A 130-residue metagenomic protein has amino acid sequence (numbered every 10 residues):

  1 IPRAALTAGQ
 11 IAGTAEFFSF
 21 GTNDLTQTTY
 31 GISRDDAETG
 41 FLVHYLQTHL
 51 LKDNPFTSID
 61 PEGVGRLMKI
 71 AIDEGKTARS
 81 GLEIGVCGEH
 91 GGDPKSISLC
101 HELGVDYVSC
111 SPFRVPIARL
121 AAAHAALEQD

Functional and structural regions predicted by a protein language model:
I1-D130: Conserved alpha/beta-domain cores
